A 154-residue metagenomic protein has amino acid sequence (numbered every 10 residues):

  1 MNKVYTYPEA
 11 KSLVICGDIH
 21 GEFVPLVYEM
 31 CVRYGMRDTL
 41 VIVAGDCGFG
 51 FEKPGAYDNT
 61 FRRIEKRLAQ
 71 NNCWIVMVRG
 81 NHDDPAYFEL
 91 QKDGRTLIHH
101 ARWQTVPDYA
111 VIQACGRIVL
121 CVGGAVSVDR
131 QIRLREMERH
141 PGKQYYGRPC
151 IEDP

Functional and structural regions predicted by a protein language model:
N2-A10, C16, G21-A114: Core catalytic region of metal-dependent phosphoesterases/phosphodiesterases, especially metallo-beta-lactamase-like
P8, L13-V14, G142, G147: Contiguous hydrophobic segments
I15-I19, G123-V126: Short, flexible loop/turn elements at secondary-structure junctions
R117-P154: Active-site-proximal loop/helix segment associated with metal-binding centers of metalloenzymes
